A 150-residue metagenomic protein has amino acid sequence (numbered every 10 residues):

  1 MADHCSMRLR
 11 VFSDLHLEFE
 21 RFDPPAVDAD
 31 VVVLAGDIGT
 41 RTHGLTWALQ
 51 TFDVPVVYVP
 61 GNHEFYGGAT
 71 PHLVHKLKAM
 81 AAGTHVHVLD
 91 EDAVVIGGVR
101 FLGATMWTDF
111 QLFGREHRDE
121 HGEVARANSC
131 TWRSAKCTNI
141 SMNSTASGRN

Functional and structural regions predicted by a protein language model:
M1-Y58, F65-H72: N-terminal active-site segment of His-dependent metallophosphoesterases
A2-R10, A93-G103: Beta-strand-turn-beta hairpins that frame and shape the catalytic cleft of phosphate-ester-processing enzymes
H16, A93, M106-W107: Active-site beta-loop-alpha junctions enriched in small/polar residues
P55-V57, H87, R100: Proline-centered loop/turn at the N-terminus of a beta-strand
H63-E64, W107: Structural motif corresponding to the early beta-alpha repeats
T70-V94: Glycine/small-residue-rich loop that forms an oxyanion/phosphate-binding "nest" at active or ligand-binding sites
L102-N150: Active-site-proximal loop/helix segment associated with metal-binding centers of metalloenzymes
